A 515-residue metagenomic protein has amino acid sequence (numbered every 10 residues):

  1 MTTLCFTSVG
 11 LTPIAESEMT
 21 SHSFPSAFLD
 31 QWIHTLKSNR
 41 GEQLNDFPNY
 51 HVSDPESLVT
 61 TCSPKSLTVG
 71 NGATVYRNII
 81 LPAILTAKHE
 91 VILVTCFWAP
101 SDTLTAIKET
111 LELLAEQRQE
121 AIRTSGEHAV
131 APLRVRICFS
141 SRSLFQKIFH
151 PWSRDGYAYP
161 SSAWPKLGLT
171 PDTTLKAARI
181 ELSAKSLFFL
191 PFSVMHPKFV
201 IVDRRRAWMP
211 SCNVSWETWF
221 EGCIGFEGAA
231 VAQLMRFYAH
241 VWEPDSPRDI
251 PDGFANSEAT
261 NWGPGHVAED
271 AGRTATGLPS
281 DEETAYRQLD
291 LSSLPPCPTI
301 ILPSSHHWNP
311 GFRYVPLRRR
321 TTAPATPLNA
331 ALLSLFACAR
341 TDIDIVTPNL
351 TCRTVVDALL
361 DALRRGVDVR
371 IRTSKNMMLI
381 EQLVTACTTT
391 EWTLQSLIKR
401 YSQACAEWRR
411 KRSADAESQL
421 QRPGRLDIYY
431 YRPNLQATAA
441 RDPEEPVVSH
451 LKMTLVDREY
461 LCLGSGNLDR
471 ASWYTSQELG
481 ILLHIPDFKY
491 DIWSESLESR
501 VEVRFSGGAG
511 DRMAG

Functional and structural regions predicted by a protein language model:
T2-R77, L81, L85, E112-R206 (+4 more regions): PLD/PLD-like phosphodiesterase catalytic module centered on the HKD motif
L36-T61, T68, E258-L328: Active-site cores of enzymes that catalyze phosphoryl transfer or operate on phosphate-rich substrates
V69-Y76, I80, C96-I107, T321-L328: Phosphate/oxyanion-binding active-site loops and adjacent basic polyanion-contact surfaces
L81-I92, L335-R340: Secondary-structure "cap/kink" motif recognition
I92-L93, I343-T347: Short catalytic-loop micro-motif centered on adjacent basic/acidic residues
W98-E109, R248-D249, N349-T354: Acidic-and-aromatic substrate-binding clefts and catalytic sites of carbohydrate-active enzymes
P210, T218, C223-S293: Extended, H/D-rich, highly charged conserved domains that either
A323, P327, A331-T341: Core catalytic architecture of nucleotide-activated donor-dependent transferases building glycoconjugates
